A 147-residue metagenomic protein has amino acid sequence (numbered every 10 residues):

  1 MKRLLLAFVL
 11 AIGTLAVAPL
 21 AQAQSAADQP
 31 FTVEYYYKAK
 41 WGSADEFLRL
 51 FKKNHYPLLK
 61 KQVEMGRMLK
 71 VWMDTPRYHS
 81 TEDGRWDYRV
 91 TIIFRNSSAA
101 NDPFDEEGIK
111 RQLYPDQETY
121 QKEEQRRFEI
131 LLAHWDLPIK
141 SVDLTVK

Functional and structural regions predicted by a protein language model:
M1-K2: N-terminal secretory signal peptides that target proteins for export/translocation
A7-A16: Bacterial N-terminal signal peptides
V17-A23: Sec/Tat signal peptide C-region and signal peptidase I cleavage site
A26, K61-L69, D83-R85, T91-S141: An amphipathic, aromatic/His-enriched active-site/gating alpha helix that lines ligand/cofactor pockets
A27-G42: Acidic/histidine-rich, surface-exposed loop or edge segments in extracytoplasmic proteins
G42-E46, S98-A100: Primarily extracytoplasmic ectodomains and periplasmic/lumenal surface modules that are beta-strand-rich
D45-K70: Short amphipathic alpha-helical segments
T75-H79: A cross-kingdom feature marking solvent-exposed beta-strand/loop segments within repeated, beta-rich binding/scaffold
